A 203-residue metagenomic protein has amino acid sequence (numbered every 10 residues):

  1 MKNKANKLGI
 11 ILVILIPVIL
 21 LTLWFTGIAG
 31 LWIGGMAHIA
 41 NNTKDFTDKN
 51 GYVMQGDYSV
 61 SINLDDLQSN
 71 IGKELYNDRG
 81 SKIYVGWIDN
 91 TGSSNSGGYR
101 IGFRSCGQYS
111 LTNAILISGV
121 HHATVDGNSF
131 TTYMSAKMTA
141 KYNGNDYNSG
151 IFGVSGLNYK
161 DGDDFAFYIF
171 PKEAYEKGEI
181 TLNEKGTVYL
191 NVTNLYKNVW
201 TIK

Functional and structural regions predicted by a protein language model:
M1-N6: N-terminal Lys/Arg-rich, disordered targeting/topogenic segments
K7-P17: Sec-dependent N-terminal signal peptides
L15-R100, C106-K203: Surface-exposed edge beta-strand/loop patches
